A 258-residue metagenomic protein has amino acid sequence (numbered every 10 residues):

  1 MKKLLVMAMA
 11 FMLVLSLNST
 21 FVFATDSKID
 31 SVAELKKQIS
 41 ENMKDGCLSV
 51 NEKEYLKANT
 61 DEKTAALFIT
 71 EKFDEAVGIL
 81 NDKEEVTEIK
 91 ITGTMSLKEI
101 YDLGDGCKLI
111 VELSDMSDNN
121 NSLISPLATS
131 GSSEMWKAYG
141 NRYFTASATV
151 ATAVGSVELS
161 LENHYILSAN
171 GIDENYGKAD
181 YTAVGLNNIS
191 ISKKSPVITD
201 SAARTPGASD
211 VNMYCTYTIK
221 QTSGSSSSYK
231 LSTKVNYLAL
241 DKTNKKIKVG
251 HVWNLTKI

Functional and structural regions predicted by a protein language model:
M1-T25: Sec-dependent N-terminal signal peptides of Gram-positive bacterial secreted proteins and lipoproteins
K2, M7, A58-D61, A146 (+2 more regions): Sparse, context-dependent recognition of short Cys/His-centered cofactor- or disulfide-binding micro-motifs
L5-V6, I69, N81, I91-T94 (+3 more regions): Short amphipathic alpha-helical surface micro-motifs
V6-A8, E84-E85, S133, A148: Short secondary-structure boundary micro-motifs
L13, L17, T60, L80 (+3 more regions): Generic alpha-helix signal with a bias toward terminal, lower-confidence helices and secondary-structure junctions
L13, S31, K36-I39, L56 (+6 more regions): Generic low-polarity alpha-helical segments
T20-Y139: N-terminal propeptides/leader regions of secreted preproproteins that are proteolytically removed before maturation
L113-I258: Mature secreted bioactive peptide module from preproproteins
